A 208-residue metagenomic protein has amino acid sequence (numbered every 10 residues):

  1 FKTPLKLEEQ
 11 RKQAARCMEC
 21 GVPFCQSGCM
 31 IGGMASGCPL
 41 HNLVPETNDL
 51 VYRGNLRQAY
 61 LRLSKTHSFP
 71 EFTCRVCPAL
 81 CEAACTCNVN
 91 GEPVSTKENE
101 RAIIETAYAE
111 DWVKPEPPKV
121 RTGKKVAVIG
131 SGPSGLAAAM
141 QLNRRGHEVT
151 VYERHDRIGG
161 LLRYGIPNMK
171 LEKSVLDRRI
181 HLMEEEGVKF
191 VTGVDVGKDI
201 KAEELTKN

Functional and structural regions predicted by a protein language model:
F1-K125, K173: Ferredoxin-type iron-sulfur electron-transfer modules and their immediate structural context
T3, A15, P39-R53, L61 (+4 more regions): Beta1-alpha1 glycine-rich phosphate/pyrophosphate-binding loop at the start of Rossmann-like nucleotide-binding domains
C29, T206-N208: Short, intrinsically disordered, charge-balanced linker/junction segments flanking boundaries in proteins
